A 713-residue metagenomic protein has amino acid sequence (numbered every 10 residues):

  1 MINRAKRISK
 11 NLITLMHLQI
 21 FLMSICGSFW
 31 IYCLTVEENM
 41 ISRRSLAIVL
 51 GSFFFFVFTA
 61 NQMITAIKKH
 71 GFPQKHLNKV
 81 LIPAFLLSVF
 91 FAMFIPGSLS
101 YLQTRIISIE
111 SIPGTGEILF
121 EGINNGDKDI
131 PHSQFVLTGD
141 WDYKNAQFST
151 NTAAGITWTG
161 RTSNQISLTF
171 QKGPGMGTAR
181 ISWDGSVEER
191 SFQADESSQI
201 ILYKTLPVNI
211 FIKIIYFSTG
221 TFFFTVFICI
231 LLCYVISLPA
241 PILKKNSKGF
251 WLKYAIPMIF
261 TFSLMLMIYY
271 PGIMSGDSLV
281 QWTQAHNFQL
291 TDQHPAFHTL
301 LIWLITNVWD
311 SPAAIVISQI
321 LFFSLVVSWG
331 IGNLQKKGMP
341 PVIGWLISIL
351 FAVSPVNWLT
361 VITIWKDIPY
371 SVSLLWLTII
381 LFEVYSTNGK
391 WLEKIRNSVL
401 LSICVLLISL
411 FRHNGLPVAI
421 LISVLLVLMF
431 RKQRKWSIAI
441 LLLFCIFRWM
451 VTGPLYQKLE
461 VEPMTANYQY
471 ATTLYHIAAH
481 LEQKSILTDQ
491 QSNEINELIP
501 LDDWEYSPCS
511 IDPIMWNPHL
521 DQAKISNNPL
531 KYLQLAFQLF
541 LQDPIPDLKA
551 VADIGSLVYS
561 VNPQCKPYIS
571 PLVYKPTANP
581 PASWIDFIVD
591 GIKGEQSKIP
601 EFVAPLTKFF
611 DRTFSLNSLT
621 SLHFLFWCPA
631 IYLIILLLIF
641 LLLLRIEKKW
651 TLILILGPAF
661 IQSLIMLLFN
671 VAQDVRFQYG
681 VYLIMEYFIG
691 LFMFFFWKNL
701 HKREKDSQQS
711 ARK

Functional and structural regions predicted by a protein language model:
I13-L243: Glycan-recognition surfaces in beta-rich domains, encompassing non-catalytic CBMs and lectin-like receptor-binding
M176, Y269-Q281, Q289-L301, W309-A313: Extracytoplasmic catalytic/substrate-binding loops of multi-pass membrane glycan-assembly enzymes
L206-F217, A313-A314, D553-I655: Membrane-interface anchor segments at the N-terminal boundary of transmembrane helices in multi-pass membrane enzymes
K213-S218, A296-L300, V308-S328, W345: Loop-to-helix entry region of an early transmembrane alpha helix in multi-pass inner-membrane enzymes
V226-C229, I317-G338, W376, I380: Transmembrane-helix motifs of polytopic, lipid-linked glycan transferases
L359-P369, F411: Short acidic/glycine- and proline-prone juxtamembrane loop motifs at membrane-interface regions of multi-pass membrane
N397-R412, S423-L426, L442-R448: Membrane-interface alpha helices of multi-pass inner-membrane proteins
E460-P600: Membrane-proximal stem/loop segments at transmembrane-domain junctions that anchor or position
